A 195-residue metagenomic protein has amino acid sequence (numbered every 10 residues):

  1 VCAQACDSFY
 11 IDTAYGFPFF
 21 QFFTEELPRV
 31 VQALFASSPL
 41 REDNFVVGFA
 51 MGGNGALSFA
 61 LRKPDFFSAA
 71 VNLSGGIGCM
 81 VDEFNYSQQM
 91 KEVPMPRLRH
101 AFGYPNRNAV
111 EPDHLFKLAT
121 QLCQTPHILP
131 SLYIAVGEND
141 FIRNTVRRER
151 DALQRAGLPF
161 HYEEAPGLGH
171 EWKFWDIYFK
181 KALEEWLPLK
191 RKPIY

Functional and structural regions predicted by a protein language model:
V1-Y195: Non-catalytic cap/lid and distal C-terminal segments of serine-dependent acyl enzymes
